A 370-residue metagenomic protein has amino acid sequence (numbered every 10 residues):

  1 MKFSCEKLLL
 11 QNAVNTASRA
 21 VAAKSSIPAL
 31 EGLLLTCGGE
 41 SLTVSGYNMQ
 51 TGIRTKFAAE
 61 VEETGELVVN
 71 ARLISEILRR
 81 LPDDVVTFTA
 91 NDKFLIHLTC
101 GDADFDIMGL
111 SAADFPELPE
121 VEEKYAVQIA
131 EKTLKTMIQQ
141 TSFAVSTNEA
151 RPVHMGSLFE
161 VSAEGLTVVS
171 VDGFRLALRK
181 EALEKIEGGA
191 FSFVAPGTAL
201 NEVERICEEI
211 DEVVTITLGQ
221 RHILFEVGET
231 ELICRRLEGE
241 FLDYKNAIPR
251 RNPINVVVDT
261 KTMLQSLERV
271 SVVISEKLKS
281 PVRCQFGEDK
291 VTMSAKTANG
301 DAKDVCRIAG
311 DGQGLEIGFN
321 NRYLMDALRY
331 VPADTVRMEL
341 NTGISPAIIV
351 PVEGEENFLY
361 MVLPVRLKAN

Functional and structural regions predicted by a protein language model:
M1-N370: Structural preference for solvent-exposed beta-strand-turn elements and adjacent flexible terminal/loop segments within
